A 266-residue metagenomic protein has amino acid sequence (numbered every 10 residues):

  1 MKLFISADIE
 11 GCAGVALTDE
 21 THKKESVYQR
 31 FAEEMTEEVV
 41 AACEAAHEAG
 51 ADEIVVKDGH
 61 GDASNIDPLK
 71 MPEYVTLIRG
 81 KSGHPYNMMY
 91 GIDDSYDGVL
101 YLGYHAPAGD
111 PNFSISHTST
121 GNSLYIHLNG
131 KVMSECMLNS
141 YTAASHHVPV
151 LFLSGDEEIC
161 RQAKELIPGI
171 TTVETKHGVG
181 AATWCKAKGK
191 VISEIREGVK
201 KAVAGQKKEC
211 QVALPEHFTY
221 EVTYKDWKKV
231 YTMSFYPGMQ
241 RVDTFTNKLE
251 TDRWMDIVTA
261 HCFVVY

Functional and structural regions predicted by a protein language model:
M1-F4: Extreme N-terminal starter segment of soluble prokaryotic enzymes
S6-C12, G59-H60, L102-A108, E157-I159: Short glycine-enriched loops at secondary-structure junctions
V15, M35-A41, H47-E48, T172: Soluble secreted/lumenal catalytic domains with histidine-centered metal-binding or acid-base catalytic motifs
E20-E44: Short catalytic helix/loop segments, enriched in acidic residues and glycine and frequently bearing histidine
V39-D94: Glycine-rich nucleotide/cofactor/substrate-binding loop typically near the N-terminus or early in the first domain
T120-H146, S154-E158: Active-site glycine-rich loop that binds ribose-phosphate moieties when present
T142-G198, A202-V203: Active-site rim beta-loop-alpha module in soluble metabolic enzymes
G178, V191-Y266: C-terminal accessory domains and tails appended to enzymatic cores
